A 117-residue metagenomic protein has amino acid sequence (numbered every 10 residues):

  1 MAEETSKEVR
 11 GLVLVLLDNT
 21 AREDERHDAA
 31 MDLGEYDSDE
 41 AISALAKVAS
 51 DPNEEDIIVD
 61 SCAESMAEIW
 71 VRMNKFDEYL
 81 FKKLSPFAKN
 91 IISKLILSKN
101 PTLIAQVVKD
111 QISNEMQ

Functional and structural regions predicted by a protein language model:
M1-S6, D24-S38, I57-R72, I91-E115: Structural detector for internal amphipathic alpha-helices that build alpha-solenoid repeat scaffolds
A2-L17, S38-S50, V71-L84: Amphipathic alpha-helical scaffolding segments comprising HEAT/armadillo-like alpha-solenoid repeats
N19, H27, V48, P52-E54 (+1 more regions): Aromatic/pi-system hotspot detector in well-structured domains
A21-R22, P52-E55, S85, K89: Short inter-helical turns and helix N-cap capping residues of alpha-solenoid HEAT/ARM repeat scaffolds
Y79-F87, D110-Q117: Short flexible/disordered coil segments
